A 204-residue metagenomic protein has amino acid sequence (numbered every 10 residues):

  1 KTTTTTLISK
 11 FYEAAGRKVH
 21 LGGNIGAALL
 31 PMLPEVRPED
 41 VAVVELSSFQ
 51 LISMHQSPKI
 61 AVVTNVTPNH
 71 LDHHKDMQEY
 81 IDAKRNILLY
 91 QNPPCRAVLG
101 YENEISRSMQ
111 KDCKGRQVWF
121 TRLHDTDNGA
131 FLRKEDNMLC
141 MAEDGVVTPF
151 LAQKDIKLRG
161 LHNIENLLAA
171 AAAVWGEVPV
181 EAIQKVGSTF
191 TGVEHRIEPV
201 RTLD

Functional and structural regions predicted by a protein language model:
K1-Y101, I105-G115, A171-A172: Phosphate-binding loop of NTP-binding sites
T5, V19-G22, I156, S188 (+1 more regions): Short glycine- and Lys/Arg-enriched binding-loop motifs that mark or flank ligand-binding interfaces
K18, E39, G129, R159-G160: Hydrophobic/aromatic side chains embedded in well-ordered alpha-helices
N24-G26, R122, K185: Proline- and acidic/polar-enriched loop/turn elements at helix boundaries
M32-P34, L123-D125, V178: Active-site loops of AMP-binding adenylate-forming
P38-H73, R107-Q153, T189, V193-L203: Extended acidic/charged loop-beta regions that coordinate divalent cations and stabilize anionic phosphate/carboxylate
P58-N69, Q153-G192: A conserved, hydrophobic alpha-helical segment in the catalytic core of large ATP/adenylate-utilizing enzymes
N86, L168, E198: Active-site phosphate/pyrophosphate-handling residues
